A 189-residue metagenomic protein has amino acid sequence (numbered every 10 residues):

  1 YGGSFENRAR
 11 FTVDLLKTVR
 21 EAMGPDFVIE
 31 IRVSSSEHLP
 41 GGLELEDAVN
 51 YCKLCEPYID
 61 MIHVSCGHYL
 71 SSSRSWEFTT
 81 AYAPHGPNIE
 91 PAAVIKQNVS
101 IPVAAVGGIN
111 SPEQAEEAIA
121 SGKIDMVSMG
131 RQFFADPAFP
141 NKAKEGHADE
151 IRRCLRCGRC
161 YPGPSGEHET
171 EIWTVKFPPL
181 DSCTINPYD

Functional and structural regions predicted by a protein language model:
Y1-D189: Flavin-dependent oxidoreductase catalytic cores
